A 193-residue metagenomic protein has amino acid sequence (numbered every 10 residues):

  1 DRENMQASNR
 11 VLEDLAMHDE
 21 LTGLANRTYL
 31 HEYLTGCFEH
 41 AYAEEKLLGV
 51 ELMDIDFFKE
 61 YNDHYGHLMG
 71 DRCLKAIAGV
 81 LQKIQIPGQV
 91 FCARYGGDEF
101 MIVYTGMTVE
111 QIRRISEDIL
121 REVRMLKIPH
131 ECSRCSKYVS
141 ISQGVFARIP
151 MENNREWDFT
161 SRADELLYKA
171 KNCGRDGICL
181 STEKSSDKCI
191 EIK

Functional and structural regions predicted by a protein language model:
R2-M5, N9-L12: Heptad-repeat alpha-helical coiled-coil signal-transmission segments
R10-E32, M53-H67, K75: Conserved nucleotide-binding and Mg2+-coordinating catalytic segments in signaling enzymes
V11-D14, R27-L47, A78-P87, T105: Short regulatory alpha-helical coupling segments that immediately precede and/or link into cyclic nucleotide signaling
D54, F58, I77, Y95 (+3 more regions): Hydrophobic framework residues that shape the active-site pocket of cyclic nucleotide turnover catalytic cores
H67, T105, V109-E117, E131-R134 (+1 more regions): Catalytic-core segments of nucleotide cyclases and related cyclic-nucleotide turnover enzymes
M69-Q89, E99, D118: Active-site-proximal alpha-helical element of nucleotidyl cyclase-like catalytic domains and analogous helices
K83-Q89, R121-R134, L167-K169: Short catalytic/binding micro-motifs of nucleotide second-messenger systems
V90-R94: A short pre-motif secondary-structure segment
